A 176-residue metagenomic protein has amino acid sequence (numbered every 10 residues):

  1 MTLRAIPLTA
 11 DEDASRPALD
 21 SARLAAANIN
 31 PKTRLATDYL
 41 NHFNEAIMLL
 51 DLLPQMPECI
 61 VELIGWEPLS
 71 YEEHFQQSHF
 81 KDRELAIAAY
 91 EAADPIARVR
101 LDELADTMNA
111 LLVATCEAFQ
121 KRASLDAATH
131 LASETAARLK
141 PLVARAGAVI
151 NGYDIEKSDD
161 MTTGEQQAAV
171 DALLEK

Functional and structural regions predicted by a protein language model:
M1-L24, E72-Q76: Acidic, low-complexity proline/glycine-rich segments
L24-E45, L52, C59-W66, A86-T107 (+1 more regions): Non-transmembrane, amphipathic alpha-helical segments
I47-P54, V113-C116, Q120, K140 (+2 more regions): Alpha-helical repeat scaffolds in large eukaryotic proteins
P54-L63, S70-E73, F80: N-terminal leader/targeting segments and the first structural element of proteins
P68-S78, L131-L142, M161-Q166: Eukaryote-specific, cytoplasm-facing alpha-helical/coiled-coil scaffolding segments in long proteins
L69-F80, P95-T115: Amphipathic, heptad-repeat alpha-helices with coiled-coil/zipper character that mediate oligomerization and scaffolding
L101-A105, C116-F119, A123, M161 (+3 more regions): Domain-length accessory/inserted modules outside core catalytic folds
K140-K176: Glycine-rich, aromatic-bearing surface loops/beta-hairpins
